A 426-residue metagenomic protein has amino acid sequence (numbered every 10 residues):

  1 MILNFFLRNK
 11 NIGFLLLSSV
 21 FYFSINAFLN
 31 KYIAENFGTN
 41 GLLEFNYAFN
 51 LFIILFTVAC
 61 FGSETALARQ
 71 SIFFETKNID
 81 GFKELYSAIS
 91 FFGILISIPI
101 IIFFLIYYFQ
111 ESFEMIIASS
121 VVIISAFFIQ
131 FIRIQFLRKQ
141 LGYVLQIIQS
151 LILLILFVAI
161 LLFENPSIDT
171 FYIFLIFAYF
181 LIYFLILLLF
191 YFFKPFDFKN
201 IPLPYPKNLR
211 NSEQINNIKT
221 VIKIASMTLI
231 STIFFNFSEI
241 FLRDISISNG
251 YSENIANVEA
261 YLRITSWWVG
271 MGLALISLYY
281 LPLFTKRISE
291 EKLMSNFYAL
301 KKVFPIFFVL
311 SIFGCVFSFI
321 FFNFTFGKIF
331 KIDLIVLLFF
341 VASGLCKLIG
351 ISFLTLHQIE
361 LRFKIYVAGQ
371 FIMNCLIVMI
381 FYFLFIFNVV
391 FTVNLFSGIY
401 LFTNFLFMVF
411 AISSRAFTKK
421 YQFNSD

Functional and structural regions predicted by a protein language model:
M1-R8: Short, Lys/Arg-rich, polar N-terminal cytosolic tail immediately upstream of the first transmembrane signal-anchor
N11-N26, Q149-I152, F174-F198, Y205-L281: Transmembrane helical elements of multi-pass membrane transporters/channels
N11-Y22, Y47-A48, I53-Y107, E290-C315: Membrane-water interface segments that mark the loop-to-transmembrane alpha-helix transition
N30, T57, F104-L105, L156-E164 (+8 more regions): Structural signal for membrane-spanning alpha-helices in multi-pass inner-membrane proteins, emphasizing helix cores
K31, C60-T76, T265-E291, Q358-I359: Helix-loop junctions and terminal segments of transmembrane helices in multi-pass membrane transport/translocation
N36-T39, R138-K139, N165-P166, N249-S252 (+2 more regions): Helix-loop interface residues and adjacent transmembrane-helix termini in multi-pass membrane transporters, primarily
T39-L43, I106-S119, S252, A256-N257 (+1 more regions): Interfacial segments at transmembrane-helix termini and the short loops linking adjacent helices
S90-S226, A342-H357, V367-C375, G398-F402: Hydrophobic transmembrane helix module of multi-pass membrane transport proteins
